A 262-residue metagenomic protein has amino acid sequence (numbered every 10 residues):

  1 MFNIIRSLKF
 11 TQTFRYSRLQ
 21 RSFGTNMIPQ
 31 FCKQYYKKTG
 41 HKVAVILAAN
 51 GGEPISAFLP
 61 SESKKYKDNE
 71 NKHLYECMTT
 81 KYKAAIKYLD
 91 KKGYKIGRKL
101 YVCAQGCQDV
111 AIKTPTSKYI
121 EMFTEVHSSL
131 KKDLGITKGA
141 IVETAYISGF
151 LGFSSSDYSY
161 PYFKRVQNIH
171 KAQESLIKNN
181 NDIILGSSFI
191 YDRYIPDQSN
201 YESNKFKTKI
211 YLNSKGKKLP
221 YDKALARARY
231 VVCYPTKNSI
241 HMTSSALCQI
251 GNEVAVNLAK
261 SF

Functional and structural regions predicted by a protein language model:
M1-F262: Cell-envelope and extracellular/periplasmic
